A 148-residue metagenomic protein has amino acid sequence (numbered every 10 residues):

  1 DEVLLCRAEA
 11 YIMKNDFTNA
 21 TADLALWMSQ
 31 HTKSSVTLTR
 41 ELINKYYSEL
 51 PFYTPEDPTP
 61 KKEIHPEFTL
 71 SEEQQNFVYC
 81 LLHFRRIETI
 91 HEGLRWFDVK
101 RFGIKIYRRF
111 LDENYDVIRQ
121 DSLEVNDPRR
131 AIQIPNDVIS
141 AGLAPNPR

Functional and structural regions predicted by a protein language model:
D1-R148: Acidic/polar-rich alpha-helix caps and helix-coil junctions
